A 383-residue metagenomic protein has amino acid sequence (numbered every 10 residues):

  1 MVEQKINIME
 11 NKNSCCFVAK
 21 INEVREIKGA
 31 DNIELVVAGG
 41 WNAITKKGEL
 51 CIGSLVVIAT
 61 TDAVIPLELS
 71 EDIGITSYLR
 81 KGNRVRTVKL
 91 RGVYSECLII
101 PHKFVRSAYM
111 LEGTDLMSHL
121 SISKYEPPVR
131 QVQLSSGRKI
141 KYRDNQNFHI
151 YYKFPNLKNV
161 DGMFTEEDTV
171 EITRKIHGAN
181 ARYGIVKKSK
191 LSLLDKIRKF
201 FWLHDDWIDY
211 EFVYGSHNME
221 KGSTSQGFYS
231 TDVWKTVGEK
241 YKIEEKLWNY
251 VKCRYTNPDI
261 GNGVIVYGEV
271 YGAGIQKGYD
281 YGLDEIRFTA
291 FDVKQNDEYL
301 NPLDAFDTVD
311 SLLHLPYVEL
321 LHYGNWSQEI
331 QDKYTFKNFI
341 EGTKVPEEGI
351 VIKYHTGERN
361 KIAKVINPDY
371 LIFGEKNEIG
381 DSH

Functional and structural regions predicted by a protein language model:
V2-H383: Core nucleotide-handling region used for phosphoryl-transfer chemistry
